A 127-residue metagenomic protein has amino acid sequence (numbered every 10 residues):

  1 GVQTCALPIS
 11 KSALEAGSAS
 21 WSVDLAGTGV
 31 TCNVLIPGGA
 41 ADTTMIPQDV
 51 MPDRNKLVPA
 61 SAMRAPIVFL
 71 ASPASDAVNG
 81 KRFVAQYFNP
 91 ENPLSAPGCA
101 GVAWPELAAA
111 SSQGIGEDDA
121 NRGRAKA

Functional and structural regions predicted by a protein language model:
V2-L7: Short, small-residue-biased leader/transition segments that mark boundaries at the very start of proteins
P8, D49-R54: Short glycine-enriched, charge-decorated loop/helix-capping segments at active-site entrances that position
S10, S18: Active-site helix of classical SDR
L14: Catalytic Tyr-X3-Lys loop
V23-D24: Alpha-helical segment proximal to the catalytic Tyr-Lys
G27-V30, A74: Short coil/turn segments at alpha/beta junctions that flank glycine-rich nucleotide-binding fingerprints
V30, I36-D49: Short beta-loop-alpha junction of Rossmann-like oxidoreductase domains
V34-L35, P52-A127: C-terminal helical subdomain
